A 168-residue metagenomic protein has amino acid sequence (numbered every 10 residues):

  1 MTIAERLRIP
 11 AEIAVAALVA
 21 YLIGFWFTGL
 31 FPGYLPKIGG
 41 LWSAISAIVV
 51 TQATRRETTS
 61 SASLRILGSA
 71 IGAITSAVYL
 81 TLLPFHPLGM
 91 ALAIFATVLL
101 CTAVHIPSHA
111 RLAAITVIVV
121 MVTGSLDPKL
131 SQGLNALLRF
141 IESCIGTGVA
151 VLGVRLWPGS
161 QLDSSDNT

Functional and structural regions predicted by a protein language model:
M1-V117, V122-T168: Alpha-helical transmembrane segments and their membrane-interface boundaries that form or gate the permeation pathway
